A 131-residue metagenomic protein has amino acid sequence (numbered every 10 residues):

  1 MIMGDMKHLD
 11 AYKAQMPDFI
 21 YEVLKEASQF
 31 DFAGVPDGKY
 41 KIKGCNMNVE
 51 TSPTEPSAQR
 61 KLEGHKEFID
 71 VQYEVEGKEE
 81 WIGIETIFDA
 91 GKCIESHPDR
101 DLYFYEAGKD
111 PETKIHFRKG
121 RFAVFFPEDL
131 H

Functional and structural regions predicted by a protein language model:
M1-N48, K61-G64: A short, N-terminal "cap"/entry segment at the start of jelly-roll beta-barrel domains of the cupin/DSBH fold
D5, P17, T86-D89, G108: Alpha-helix initiation/capping motif
S28, F32, E74-V75, R118: Compositionally biased, intrinsically disordered low-complexity segments enriched in polar/proline residues
S28-F32, S52-P56, E63-G64, T86-I87 (+2 more regions): Short amphipathic alpha-helical surface micro-motifs
P36-S57, L62-E76, I82-I84: A short glycine-rich, His/Asp/Glu-containing loop-to-beta-strand
K66-E80, E85-F88, I94-A107: Short, conserved beta-strand element in jelly-roll/cupin
P111-E112: Short, solvent-exposed loop/turn positions at domain surfaces that link secondary-structure elements or cap domain
I115-L130: Conserved metal-binding segment of the jelly-roll/cupin
